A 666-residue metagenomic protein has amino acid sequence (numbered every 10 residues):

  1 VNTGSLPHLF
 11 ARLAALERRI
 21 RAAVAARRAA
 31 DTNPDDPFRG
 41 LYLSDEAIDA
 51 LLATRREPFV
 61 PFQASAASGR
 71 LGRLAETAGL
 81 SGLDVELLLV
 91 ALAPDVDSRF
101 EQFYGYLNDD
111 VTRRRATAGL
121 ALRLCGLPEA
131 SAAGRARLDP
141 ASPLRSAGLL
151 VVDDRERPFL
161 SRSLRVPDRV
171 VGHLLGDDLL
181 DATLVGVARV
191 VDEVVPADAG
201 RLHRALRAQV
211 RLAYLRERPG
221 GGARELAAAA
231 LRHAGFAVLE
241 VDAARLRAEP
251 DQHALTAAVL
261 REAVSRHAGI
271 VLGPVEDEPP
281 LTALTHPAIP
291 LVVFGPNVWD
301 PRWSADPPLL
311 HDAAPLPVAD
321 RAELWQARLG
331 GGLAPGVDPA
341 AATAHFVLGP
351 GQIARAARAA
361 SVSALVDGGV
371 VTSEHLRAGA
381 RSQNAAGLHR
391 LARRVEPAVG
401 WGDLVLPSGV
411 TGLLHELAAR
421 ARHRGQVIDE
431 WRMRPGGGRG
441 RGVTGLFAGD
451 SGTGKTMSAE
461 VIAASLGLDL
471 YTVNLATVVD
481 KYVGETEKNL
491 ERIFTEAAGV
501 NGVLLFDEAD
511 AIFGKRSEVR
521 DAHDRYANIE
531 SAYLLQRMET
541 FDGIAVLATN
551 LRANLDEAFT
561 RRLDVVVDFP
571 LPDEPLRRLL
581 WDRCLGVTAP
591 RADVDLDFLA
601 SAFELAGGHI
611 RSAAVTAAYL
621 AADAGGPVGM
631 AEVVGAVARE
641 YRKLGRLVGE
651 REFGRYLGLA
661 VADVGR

Functional and structural regions predicted by a protein language model:
V1-Q63: Extended, charge-enriched "interface" segments that sit outside catalytic cores
A11, L83-V96, S146, A258-R261: Short, hydrophobic/amphipathic alpha-helical patches that form generic packing surfaces within helical domains
Y42, E46-T77, F103-R113, P158-L239 (+3 more regions): AAA+ P-loop ATPase motor domain of ring mechanoenzymes
L74-D84, A132-A133: Structural motif
L120-A133: Short helix-coil junctions and helix-kink-helix linkers
A141-S142: Short, hydrophobic-biased segments on the C-terminal half of alpha helices that form "recognition helices"
R145-R155: A short, conserved structural fragment
T256-L284, E496-S517: Conserved nucleotide-sensing/catalytic segment adjacent to the nucleotide-binding pocket in NTP-handling enzymes
